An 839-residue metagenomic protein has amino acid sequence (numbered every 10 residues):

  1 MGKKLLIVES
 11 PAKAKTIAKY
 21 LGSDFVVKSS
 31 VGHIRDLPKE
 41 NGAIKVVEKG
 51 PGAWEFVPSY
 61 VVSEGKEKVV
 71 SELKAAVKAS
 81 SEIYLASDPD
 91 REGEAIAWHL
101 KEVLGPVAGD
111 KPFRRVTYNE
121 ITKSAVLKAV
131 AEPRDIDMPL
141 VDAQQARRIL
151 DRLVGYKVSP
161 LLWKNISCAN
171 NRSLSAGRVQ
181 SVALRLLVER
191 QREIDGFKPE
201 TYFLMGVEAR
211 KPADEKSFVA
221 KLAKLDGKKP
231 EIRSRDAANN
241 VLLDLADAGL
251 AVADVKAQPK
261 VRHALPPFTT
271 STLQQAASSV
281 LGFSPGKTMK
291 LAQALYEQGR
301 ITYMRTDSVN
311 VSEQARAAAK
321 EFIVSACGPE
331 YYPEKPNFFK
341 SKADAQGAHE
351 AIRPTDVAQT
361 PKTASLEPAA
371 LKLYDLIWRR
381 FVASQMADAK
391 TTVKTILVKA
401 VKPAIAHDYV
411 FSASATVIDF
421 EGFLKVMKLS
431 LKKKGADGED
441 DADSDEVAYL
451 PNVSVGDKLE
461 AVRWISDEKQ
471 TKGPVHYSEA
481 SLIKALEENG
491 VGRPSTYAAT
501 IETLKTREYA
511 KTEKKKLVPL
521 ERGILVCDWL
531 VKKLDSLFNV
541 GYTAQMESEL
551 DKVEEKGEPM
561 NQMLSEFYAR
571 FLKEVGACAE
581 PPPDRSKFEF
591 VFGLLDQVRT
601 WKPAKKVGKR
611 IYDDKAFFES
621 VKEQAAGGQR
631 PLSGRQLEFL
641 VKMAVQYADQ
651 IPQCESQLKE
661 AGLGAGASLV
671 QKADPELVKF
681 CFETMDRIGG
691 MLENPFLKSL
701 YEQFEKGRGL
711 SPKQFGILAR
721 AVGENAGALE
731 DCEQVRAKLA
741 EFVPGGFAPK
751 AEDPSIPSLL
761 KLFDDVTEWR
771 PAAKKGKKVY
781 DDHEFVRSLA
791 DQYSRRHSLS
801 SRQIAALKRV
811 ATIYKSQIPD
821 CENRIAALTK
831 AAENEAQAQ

Functional and structural regions predicted by a protein language model:
M1-R152, K432: Intrinsically disordered, low-complexity regulatory segments
V26, R35-V62, N171-Q293, E297 (+4 more regions): Long, highly charged, low-complexity internal segments
I121-V207, A257-Q258: C-terminal or mid-to-C-terminal helical accessory/interaction module adjacent to the motor/catalytic core
R147-S159, V179-S181, V207-K211, K260-T272 (+4 more regions): Core structural elements
I301, G492, Y509-A510, R630 (+1 more regions): Conserved hydrophobic residue
R305-A326, A499-L534, S633: Accessory beta->alpha helical hairpin/"wing" motif in late/C-terminal subdomains of nucleic-acid enzymes
Y332-I352, L537-C578: Leucine-rich, amphipathic alpha-helical/linker segments
E580-Q839: Charged, low-complexity intrinsically disordered segments and flexible loops
